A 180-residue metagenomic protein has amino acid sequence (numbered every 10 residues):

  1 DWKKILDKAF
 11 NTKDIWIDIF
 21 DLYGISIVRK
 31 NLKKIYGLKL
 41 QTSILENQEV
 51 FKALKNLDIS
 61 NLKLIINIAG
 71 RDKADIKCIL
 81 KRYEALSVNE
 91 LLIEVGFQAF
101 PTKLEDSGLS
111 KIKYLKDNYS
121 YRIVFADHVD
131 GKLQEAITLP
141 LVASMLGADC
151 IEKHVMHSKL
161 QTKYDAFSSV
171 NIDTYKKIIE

Functional and structural regions predicted by a protein language model:
D1-E180: Catalytic cores and adjacent flexible loops of soluble metabolic enzymes that perform enolate/carbanion chemistry on
